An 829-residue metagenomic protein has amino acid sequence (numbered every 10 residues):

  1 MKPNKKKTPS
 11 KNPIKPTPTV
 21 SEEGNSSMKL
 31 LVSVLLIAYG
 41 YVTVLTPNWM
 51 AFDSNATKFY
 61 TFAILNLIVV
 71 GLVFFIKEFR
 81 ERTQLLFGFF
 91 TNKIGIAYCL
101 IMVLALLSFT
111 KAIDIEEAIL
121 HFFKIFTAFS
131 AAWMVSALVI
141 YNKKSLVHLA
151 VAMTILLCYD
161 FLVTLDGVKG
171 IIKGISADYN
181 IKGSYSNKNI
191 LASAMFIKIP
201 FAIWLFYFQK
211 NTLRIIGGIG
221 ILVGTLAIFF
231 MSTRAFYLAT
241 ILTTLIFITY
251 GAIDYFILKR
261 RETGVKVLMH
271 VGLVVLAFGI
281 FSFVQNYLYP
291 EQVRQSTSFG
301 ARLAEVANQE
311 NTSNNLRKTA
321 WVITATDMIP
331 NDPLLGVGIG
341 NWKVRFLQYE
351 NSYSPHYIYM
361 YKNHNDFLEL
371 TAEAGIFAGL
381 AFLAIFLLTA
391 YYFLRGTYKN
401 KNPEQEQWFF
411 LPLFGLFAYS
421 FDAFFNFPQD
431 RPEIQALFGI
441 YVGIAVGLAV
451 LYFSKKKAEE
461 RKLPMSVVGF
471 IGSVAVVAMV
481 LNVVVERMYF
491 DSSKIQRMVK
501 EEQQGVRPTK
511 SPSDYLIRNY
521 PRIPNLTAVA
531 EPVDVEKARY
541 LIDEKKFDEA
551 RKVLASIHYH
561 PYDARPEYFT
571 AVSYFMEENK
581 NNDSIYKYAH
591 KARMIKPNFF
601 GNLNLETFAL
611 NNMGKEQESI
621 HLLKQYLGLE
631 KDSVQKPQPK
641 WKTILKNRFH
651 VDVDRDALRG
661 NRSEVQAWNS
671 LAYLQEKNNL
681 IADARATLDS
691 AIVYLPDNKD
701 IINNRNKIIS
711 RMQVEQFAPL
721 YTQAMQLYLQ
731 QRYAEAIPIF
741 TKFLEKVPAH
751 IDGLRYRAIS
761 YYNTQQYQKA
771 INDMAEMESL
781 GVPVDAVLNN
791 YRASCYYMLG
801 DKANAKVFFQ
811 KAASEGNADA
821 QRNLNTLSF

Functional and structural regions predicted by a protein language model:
K2-N48, A63-F75, C99-F109, I115 (+10 more regions): Alpha-helical transmembrane segments of multi-pass inner-membrane proteins
N180-I181, T243-T244, T263, F281-I323 (+1 more regions): Flexible juxtamembrane loops connecting transmembrane helices in multi-pass membrane enzymes that build or modify
N187, A304-M360, F367, T371-A381: TM-adjacent membrane-interface loops and short helices in multi-pass inner/ER membrane proteins
Y349-N351, P355-Y359, Y489-K636: Soluble catalytic regions of membrane-associated enzymes that act on cell-envelope and secretory-pathway components
V499, R539, V572-Y574, F608 (+6 more regions): Residue-level recognition of tetratricopeptide repeat
E536, F569-T570, L605, P639-K640 (+7 more regions): Canonical tetratricopeptide repeat
D543, M576-E578, N612, K677 (+5 more regions): Register position in tetratricopeptide repeats
